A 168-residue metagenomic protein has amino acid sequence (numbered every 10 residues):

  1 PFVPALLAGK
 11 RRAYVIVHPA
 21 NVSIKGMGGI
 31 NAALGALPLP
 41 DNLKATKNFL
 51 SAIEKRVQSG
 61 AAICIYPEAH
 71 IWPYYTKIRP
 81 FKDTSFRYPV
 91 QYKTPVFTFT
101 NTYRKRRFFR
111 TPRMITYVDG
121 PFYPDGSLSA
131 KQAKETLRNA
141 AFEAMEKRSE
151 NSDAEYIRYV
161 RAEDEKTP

Functional and structural regions predicted by a protein language model:
P1-L43: Catalytic core of membrane glycerolipid acyltransferases/transacylases, capturing the structured, soluble-facing
K44-F49: Glycine-rich, highly charged phosphate/nucleotide-binding loops
L50-P168: Non-catalytic C-terminal accessory region of glycerolipid acyltransferases and related lyso-lipid remodeling enzymes
